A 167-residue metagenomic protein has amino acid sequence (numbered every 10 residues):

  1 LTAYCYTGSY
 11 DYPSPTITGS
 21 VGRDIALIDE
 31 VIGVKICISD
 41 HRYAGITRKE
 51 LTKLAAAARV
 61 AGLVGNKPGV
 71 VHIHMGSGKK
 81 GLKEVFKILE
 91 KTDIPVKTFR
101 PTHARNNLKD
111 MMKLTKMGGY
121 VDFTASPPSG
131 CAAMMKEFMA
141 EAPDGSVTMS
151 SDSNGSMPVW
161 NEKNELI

Functional and structural regions predicted by a protein language model:
L1-A55: Divalent-metal coordination cores built from histidine and acidic residues
D40-W160: Active-site core of metal-dependent hydrolases
I167: Gly/Ser/Thr-rich active-site loops/lids in small-molecule metabolic enzymes that frequently grip phosphoryl groups
